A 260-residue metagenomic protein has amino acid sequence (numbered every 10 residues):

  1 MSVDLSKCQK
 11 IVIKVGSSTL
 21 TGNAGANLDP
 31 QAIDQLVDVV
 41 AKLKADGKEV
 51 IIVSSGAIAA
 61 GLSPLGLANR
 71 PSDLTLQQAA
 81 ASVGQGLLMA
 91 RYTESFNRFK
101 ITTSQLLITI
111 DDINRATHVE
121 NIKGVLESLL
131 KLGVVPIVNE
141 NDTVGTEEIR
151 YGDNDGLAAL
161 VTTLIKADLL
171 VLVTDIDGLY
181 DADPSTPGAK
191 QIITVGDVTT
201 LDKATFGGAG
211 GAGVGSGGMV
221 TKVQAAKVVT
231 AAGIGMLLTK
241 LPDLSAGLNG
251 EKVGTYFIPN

Functional and structural regions predicted by a protein language model:
M1-T102, L106-N260: C-terminal catalytic "cap/lid" subdomain
